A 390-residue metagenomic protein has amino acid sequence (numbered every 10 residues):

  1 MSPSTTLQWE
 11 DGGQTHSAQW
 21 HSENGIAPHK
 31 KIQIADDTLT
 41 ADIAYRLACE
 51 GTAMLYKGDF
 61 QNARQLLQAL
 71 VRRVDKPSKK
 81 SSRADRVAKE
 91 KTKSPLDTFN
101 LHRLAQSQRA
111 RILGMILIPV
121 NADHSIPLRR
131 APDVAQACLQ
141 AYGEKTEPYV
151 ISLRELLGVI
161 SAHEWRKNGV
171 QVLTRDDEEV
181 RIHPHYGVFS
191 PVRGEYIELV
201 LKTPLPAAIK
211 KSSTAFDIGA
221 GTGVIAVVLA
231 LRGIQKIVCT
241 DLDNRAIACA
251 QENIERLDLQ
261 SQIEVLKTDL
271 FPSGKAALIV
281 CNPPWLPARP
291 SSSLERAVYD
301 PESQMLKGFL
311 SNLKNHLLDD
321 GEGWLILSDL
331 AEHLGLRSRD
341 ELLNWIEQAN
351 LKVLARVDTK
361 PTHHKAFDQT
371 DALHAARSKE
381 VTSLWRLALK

Functional and structural regions predicted by a protein language model:
S2-Q171: N-terminal auxiliary segments of SAM/dcSAM-dependent transferases
P132-V228, R377: SAM-dependent Rossmann-like transferase core, predominantly class I methyltransferases with a strong bias toward
R193-P283, P287-A288: Conserved SAM/SAH cofactor-binding pocket of Class I
N244, P283-G308: Mobile active-site "lid"/loop adjacent to the S-adenosyl-L-methionine
M305-D319: A short glycine-rich, Lys/Arg-flanked "PGG" loop and its adjoining helix->strand segment in the class I
D320-L327: Conserved beta-strand signature within the Rossmann-like core of class I S-adenosyl-L-methionine
L330-E341: Conserved class I S-adenosyl-L-methionine
L342-L389: Class I S-adenosyl-L-methionine
